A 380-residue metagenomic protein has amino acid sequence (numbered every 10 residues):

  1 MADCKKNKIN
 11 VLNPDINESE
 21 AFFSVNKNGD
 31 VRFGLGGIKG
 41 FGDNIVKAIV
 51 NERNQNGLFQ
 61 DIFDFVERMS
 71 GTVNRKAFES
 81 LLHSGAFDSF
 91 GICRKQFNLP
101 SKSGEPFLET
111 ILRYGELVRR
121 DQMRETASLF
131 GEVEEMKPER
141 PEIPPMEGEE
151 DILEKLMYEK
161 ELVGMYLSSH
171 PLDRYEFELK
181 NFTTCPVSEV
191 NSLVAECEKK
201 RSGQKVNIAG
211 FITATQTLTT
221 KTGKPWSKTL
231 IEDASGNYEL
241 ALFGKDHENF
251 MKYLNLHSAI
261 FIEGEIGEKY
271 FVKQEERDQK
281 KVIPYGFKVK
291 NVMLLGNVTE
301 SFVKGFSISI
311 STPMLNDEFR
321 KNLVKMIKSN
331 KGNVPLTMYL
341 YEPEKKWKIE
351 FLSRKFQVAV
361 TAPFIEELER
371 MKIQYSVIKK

Functional and structural regions predicted by a protein language model:
D3-K199, E265-G267, E276-P284: Sliding clamp-binding short linear motifs that recruit DNA-associated proteins to replication/repair hubs
L129-K380: Primarily single-stranded nucleic-acid-binding OB-fold modules
